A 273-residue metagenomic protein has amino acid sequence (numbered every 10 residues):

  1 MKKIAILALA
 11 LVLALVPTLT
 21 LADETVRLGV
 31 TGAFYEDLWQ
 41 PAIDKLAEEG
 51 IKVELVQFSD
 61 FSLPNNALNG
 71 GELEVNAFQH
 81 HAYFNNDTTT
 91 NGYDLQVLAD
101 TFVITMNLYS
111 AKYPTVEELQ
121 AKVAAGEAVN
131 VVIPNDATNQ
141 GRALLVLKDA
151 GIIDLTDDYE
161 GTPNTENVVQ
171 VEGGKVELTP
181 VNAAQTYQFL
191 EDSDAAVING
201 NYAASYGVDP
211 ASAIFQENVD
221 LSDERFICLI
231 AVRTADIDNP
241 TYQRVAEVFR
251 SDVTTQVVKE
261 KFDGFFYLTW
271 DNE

Functional and structural regions predicted by a protein language model:
T25, G32-Q57, L63, A67: Short, polar/charged alpha-helical segment
L55-N66, Y159-Q188: Short helix-initiation/N-cap motifs at beta->coil->alpha
F61-G92, A203-G207: Pocket-flanking alpha-helical
N69-Q79, V129, G174-E177, E191-I198: Alpha-to-beta junction loops
N86-L98, A111-E117, L190-D192, V197 (+1 more regions): Ligand-binding "clamshell"
D94, L98-I153, T255: A conserved helix-loop-strand patch within extracytoplasmic ligand-binding domains of the periplasmic binding
T105-E118, F226-R244: A bilobed periplasmic-binding-protein/Venus flytrap-type ligand-binding module shared by bacterial periplasmic
N139-K148, F249-W270: Periplasmic-binding protein-like
